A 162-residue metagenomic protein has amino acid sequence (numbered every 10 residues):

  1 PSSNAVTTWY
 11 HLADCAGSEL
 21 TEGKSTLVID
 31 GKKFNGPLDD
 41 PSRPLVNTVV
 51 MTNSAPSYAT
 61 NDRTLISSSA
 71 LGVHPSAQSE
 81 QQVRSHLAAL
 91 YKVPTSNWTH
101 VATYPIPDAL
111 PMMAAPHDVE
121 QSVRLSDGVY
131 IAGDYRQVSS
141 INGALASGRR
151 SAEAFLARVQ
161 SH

Functional and structural regions predicted by a protein language model:
P1-Q81, H86-L90: Mid-domain catalytic core of redox enzymes that form a hydrophobic substrate pocket/lid adjacent to a catalytic redox
M51, A55-H162: Conserved flavin/dinucleotide-binding core of flavoenzymes
